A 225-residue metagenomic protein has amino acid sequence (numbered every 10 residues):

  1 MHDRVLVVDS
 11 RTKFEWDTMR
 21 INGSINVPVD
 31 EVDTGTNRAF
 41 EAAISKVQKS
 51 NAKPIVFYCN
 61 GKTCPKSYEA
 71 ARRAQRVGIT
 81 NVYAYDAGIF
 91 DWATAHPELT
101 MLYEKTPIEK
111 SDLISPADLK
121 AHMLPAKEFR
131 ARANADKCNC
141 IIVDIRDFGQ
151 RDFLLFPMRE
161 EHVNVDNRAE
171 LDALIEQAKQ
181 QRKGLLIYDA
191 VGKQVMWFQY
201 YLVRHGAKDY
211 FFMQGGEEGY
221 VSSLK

Functional and structural regions predicted by a protein language model:
M1, V7, F129-R132: Extracytoplasmic
M1, Y58-N60: Accessible peptide chain termini
H2-D3, N22: Sequence-level motif detector for i,i+2 pairs with an aromatic at +2
D3-R4, Q181: Structured helix-beta-strand junction loops
V5-V8, I55: A residue-level structural signature of the nucleotidyltransferase/glycosyltransferase Rossmann-like core
V7-D9, I142-D144: Structural scaffold elements adjacent to functional motifs in cytosolic proteins
T12: Active-site-proximal loop/helix segments of hydrolase catalytic cores
D17-P54, G61-I141, F148-K225: Rhodanese-like catalytic fold shared by cysteine-dependent sulfurtransferases and DSP/PTP-type phosphatases
